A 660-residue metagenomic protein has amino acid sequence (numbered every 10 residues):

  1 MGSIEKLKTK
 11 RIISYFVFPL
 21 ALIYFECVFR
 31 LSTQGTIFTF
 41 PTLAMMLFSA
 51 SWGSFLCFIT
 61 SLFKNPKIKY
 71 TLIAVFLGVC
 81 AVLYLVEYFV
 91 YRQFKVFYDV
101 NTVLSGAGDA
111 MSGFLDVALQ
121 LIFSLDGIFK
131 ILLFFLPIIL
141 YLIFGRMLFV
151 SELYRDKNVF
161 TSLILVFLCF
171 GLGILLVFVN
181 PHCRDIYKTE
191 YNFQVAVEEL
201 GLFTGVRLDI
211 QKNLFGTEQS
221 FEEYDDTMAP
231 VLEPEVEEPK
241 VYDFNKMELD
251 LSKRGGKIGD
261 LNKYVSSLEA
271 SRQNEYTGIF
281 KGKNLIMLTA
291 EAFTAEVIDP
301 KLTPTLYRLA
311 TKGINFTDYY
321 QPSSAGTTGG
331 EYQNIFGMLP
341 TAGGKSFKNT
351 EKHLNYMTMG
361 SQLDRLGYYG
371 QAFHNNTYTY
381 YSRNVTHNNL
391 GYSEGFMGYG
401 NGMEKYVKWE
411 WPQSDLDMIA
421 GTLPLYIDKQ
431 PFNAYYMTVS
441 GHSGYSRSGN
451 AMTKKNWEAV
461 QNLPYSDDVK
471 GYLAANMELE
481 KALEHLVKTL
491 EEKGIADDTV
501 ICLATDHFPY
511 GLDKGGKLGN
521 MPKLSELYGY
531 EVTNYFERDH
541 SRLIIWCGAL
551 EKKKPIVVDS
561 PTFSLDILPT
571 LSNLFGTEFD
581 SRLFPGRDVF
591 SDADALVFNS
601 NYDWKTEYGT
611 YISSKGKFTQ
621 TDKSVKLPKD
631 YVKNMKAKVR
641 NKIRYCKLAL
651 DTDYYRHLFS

Functional and structural regions predicted by a protein language model:
G2-P239, Y654: Transmembrane and membrane-interface helices of multi-pass, inner-membrane envelope-modifying transferases
P41, K64, I68-T71, R92 (+15 more regions): Generic, low-specificity signal for short hydrophobic/alpha-helical stretches with a mild N-terminal bias, encompassing
Y70, T189-M287, A292-V297, L302-T305: Membrane/wall-proximal cationic-aromatic binding patches
R254-S660: Solvent-exposed soluble domains appended to multi-pass membrane proteins
